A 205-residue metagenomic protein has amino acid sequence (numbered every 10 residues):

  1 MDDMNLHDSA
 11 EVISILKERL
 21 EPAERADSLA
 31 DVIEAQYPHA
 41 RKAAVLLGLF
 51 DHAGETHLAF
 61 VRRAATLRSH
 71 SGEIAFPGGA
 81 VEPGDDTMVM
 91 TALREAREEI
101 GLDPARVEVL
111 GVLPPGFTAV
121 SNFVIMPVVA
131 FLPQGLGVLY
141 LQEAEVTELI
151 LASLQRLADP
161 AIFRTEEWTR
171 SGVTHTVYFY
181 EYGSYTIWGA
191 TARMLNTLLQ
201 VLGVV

Functional and structural regions predicted by a protein language model:
M1-A75, A80-L136, Q155, E167-V205: N-terminal leader/linker segments that precede catalytic domains of diphosphate-processing enzymes
L141-S171: Amphipathic alpha-helical blocks and their helix-capping loop/short-beta junctions
